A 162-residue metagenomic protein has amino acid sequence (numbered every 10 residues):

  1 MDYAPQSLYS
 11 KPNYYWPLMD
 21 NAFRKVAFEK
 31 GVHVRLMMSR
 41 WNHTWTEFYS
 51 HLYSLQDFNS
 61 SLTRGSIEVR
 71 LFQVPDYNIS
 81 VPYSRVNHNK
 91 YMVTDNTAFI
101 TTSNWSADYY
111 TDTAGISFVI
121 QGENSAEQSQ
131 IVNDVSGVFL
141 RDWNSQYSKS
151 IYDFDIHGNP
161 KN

Functional and structural regions predicted by a protein language model:
Y3-N162: PLD/PLD-like phosphodiesterase catalytic module centered on the HKD motif
